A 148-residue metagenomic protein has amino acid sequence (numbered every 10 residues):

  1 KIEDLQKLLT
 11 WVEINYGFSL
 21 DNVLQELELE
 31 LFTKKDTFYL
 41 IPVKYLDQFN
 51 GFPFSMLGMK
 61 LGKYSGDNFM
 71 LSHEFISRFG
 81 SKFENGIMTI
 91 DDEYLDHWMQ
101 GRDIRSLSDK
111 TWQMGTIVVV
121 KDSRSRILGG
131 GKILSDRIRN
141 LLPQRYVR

Functional and structural regions predicted by a protein language model:
K1-R148: Polybasic, low-complexity RNA-engagement segments
